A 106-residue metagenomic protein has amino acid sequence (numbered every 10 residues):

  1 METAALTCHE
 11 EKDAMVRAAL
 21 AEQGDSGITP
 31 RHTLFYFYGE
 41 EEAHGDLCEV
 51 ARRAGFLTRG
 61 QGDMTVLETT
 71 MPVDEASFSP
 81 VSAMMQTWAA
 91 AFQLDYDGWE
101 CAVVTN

Functional and structural regions predicted by a protein language model:
M1-N106: Long, contiguous binding/interaction regions
